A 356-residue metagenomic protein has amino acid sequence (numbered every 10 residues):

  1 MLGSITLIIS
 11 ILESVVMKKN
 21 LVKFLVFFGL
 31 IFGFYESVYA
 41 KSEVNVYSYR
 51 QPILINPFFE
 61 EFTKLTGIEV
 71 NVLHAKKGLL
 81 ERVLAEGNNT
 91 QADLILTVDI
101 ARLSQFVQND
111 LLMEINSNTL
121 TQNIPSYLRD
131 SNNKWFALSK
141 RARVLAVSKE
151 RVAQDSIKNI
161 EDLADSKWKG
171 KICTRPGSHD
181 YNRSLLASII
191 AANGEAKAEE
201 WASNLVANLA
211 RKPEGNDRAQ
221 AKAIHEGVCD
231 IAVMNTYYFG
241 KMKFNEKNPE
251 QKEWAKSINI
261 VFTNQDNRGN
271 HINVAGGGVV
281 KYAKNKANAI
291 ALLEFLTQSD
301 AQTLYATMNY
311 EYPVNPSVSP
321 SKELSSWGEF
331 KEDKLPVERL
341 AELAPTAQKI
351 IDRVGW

Functional and structural regions predicted by a protein language model:
A40-Q105, W356: Early extracytoplasmic/lumenal segment of secretory-pathway proteins
Y47-R50, S131, V147-K149, D155 (+3 more regions): Short beta-strand->loop
T90-I95, M113-L145, E161, K171-T174: A structural signal for short loop-to-beta-strand junctions that line the ligand-binding cleft of periplasmic/secreted
V144-R151, N264, I272-N285, L304-T307: A bilobed periplasmic-binding-protein/Venus flytrap-type ligand-binding module shared by bacterial periplasmic
E150-K158, I190-E199, A283-A289: Short helix-loop capping/hinge motifs at secondary-structure junctions, enriched in acidic/polar residues
G170-G177, F295-P316: Periplasmic-binding protein-like
S188, N193-V261: Ligand-binding pocket segment of bilobal, Venus flytrap-like solute-binding proteins
A198, Y310-W356: An extracytoplasmic/periplasmic, membrane-proximal ligand-sensing/linker region
